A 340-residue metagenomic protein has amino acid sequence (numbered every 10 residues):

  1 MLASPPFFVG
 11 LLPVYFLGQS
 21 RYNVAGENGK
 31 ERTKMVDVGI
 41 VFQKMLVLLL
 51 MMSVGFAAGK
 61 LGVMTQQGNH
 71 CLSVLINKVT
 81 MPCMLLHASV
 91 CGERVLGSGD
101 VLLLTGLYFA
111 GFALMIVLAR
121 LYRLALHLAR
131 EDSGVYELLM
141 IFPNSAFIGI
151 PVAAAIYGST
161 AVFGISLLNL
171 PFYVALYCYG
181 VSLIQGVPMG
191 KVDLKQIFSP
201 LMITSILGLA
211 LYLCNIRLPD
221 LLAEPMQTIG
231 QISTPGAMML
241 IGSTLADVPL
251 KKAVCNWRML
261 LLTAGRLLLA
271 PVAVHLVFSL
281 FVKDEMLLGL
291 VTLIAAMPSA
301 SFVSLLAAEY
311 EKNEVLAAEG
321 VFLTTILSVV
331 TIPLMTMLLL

Functional and structural regions predicted by a protein language model:
V14-Y15, Q19-L340: Alpha-helical transmembrane segments of multi-pass small-molecule/ion transporters
